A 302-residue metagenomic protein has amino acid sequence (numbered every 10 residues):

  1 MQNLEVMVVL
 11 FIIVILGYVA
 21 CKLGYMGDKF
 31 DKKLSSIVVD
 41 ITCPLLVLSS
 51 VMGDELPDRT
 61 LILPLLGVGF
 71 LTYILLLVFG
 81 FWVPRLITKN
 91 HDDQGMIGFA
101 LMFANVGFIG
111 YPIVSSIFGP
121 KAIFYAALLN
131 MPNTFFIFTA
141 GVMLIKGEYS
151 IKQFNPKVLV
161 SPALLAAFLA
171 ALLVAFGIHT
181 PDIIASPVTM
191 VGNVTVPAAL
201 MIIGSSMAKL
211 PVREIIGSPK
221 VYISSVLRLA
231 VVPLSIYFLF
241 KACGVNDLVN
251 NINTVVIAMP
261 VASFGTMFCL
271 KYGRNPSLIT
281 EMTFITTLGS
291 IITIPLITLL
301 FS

Functional and structural regions predicted by a protein language model:
M1-S302: Alpha-helical transmembrane segments of multi-pass small-molecule/ion transporters
